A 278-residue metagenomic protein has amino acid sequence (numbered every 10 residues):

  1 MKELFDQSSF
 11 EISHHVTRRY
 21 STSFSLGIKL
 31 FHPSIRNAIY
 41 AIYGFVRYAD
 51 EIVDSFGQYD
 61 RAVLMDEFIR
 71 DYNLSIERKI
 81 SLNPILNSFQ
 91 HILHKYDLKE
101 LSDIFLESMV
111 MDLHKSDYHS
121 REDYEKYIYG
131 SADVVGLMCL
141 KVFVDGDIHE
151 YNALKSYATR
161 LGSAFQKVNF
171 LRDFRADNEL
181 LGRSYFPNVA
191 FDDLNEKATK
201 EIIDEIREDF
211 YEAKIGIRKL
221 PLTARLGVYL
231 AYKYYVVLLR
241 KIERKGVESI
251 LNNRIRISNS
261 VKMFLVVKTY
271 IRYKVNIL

Functional and structural regions predicted by a protein language model:
M1-K167, L171-L278: Catalytic cores of Mg2+-dependent Asp-rich isoprenoid enzymes
